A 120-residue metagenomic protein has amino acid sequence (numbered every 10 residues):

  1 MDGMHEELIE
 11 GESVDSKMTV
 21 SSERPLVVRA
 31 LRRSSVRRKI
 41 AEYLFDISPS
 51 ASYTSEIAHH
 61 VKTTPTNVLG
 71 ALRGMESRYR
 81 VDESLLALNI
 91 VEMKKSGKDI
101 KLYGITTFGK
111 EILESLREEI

Functional and structural regions predicted by a protein language model:
M1-I9: General nucleic-acid-binding
G11-A41: Short alpha-helical segments that sit at the start of domains
S35, I47-Y53, T66: Short capping segments at the starts of secondary-structure elements
E56-H60: A short acidic, leucine-rich amphipathic alpha-helix
K62-N89, I100: Short amphipathic alpha-helical interaction segments
K95-G97: Short glycine-enriched loop/turn motifs at secondary-structure junctions
I100-I120: Short, amphipathic alpha-helical interaction segments positioned at domain boundaries
